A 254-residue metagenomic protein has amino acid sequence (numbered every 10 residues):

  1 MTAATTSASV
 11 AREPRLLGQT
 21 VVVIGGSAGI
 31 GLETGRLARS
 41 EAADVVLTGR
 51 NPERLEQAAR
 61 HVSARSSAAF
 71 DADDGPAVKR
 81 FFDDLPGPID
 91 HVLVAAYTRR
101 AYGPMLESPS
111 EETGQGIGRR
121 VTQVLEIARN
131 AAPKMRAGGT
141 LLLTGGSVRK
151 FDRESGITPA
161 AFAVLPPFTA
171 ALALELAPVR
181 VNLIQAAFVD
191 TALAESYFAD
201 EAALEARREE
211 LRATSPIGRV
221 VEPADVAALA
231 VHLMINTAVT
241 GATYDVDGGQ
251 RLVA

Functional and structural regions predicted by a protein language model:
S27-A28: Conserved glycine-rich cofactor-binding loop
E41-Q57: Conserved glycine-rich Rossmann-like NAD(P)H-binding loop of the short-chain dehydrogenase/reductase
H61-P76: Rossmann-fold cofactor-recognition segment
L93, L142-T144, V181-I184, A194 (+1 more regions): Hydrophobic structural elements of the Rossmann-like NAD(P)H-binding subdomain that define the short-chain
L93-G103, G248-G249: Conserved NAD(P)H cofactor-binding loop of Rossmann-fold oxidoreductase domains
L106, E112-I127, G138-A177, Q185-V189: Catalytic loop of short-chain dehydrogenase/reductase
V189-T214: A glycine/serine/threonine-rich, flexible loop-to-helix segment that serves as the NAD(P) cofactor-binding "lid"
R219-V246, R251: C-terminal substrate-recognition "lid" of short-chain dehydrogenase/reductases
